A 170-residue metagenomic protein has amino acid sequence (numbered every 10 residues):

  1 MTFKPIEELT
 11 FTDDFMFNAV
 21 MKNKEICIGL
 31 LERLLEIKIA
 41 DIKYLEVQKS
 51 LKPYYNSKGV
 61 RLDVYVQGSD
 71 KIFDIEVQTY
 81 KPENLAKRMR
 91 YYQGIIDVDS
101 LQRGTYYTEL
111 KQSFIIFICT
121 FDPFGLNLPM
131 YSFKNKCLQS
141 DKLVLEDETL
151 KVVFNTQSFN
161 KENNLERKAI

Functional and structural regions predicted by a protein language model:
M1-I170: Elongated, amphipathic alpha-helical interaction scaffolds
